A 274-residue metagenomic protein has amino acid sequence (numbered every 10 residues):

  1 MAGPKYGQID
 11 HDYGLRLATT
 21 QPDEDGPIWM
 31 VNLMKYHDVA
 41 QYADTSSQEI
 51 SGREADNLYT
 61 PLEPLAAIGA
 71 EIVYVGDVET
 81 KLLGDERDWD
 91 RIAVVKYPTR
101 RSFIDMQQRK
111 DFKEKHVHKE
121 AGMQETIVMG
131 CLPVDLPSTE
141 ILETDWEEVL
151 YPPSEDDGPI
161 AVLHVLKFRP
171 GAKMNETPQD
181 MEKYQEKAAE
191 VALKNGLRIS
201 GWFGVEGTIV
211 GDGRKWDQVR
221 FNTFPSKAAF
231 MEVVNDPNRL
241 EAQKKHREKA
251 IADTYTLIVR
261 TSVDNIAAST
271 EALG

Functional and structural regions predicted by a protein language model:
M1-R91, P98-D105, G122-E241, A250-G274: Short S/T/G/P-rich N-terminal loop/turn motif that feeds into the first structured element of a domain
Y97-I104, K110-H116: Hydrophobic alpha-helical segments and helix pairs
D111-V117, M123, R239-K244: A common structural junction motif
